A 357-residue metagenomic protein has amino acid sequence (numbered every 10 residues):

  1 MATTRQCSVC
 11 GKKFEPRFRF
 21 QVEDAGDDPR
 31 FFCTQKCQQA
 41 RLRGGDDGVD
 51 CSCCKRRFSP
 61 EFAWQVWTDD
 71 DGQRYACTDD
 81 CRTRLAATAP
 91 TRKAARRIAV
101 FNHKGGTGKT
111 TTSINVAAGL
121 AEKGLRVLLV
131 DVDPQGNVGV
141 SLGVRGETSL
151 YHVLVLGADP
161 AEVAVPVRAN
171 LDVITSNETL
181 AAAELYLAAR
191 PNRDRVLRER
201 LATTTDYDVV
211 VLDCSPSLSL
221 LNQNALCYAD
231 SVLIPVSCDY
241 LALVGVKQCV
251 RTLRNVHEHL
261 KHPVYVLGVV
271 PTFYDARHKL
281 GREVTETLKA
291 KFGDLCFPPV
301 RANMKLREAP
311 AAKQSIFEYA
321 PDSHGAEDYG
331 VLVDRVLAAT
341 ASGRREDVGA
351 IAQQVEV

Functional and structural regions predicted by a protein language model:
M1-T4, C51, V66-D69: Mature, extracytoplasmic segments of signal peptide-bearing proteins
R5, D28-F31, Q35, V49 (+2 more regions): Cys/His-enriched microdomains
C7-C10, C51-C54: Short cysteine-rich clusters marking metal-coordination/redox-active sites
R17, P29-A40, P60-F62: Short Cys/His-rich Zn2+-coordinating modules
F20-P29, G45, A63-R74: Short linker/helix segments within small regulatory modules
K36, R56, E61-N102: Extreme N-terminal, non-catalytic leader segments that precede Walker-type/kinase nucleotide-binding cores
L42-D47, A86-A89: Secondary-structure boundary/linker elements at domain or insertion junctions
A87-V357: P-loop NTP-binding core
